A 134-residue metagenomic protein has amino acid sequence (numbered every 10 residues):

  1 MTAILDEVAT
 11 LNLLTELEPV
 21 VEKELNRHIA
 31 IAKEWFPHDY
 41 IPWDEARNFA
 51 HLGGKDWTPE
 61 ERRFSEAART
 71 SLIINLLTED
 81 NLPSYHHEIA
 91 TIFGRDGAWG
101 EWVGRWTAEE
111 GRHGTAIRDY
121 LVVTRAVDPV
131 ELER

Functional and structural regions predicted by a protein language model:
M1-G100, V123-R134: Terminal targeting/low-complexity segments that flank the catalytic cores of oxidoreductases
N75-P83, W106-L121: Alpha-helical transition-metal enzyme core signature, strongest for iron centers
R95, W99-G111: Tryptophan-centric aromatic hotspots in well-structured domains and transmembrane helices
